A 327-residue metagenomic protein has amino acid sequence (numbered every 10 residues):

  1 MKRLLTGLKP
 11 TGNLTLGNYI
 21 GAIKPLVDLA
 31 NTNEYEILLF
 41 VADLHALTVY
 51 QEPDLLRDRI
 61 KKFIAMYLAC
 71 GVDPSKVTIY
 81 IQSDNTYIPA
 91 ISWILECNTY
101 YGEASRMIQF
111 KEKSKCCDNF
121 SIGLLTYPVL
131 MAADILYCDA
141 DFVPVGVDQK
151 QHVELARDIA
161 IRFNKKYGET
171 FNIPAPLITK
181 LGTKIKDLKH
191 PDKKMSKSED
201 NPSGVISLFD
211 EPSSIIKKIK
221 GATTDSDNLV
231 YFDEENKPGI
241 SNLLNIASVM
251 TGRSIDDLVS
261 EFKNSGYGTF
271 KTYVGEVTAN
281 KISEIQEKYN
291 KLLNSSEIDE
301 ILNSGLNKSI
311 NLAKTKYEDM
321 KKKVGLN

Functional and structural regions predicted by a protein language model:
K2-L5, P10-A133, V277, Q286: N-terminal Rossmann-like or analogous alpha/beta NTP/dinucleotide-binding catalytic cores that position adenine
L8-P10, D43-H45, D141-F142, E199 (+1 more regions): Short, histidine-centered active-site or binding-site loop motifs used for metal coordination, general acid-base
F40-D43, D139, L181: A secondary-structure boundary/capping signal
E52-P53, V143-G146, V230: Short, polar/flexible loop-turn hinges at active-site or ligand-entry regions and domain interfaces
I64, G71, T99-G102, A140 (+2 more regions): A generic secondary-structure signal for well-formed alpha-helical elements
Y101-S105, Y137-P144, S248-L258: Short helix-capping/linker segments at secondary-structure and domain boundaries
M107-F163, Y167, D187: Internal, conserved structured core segments that host functional sites
Q151, R157-N327: Conserved nucleotide- and phosphate/pyrophosphate-binding catalytic cores in adenylate/nucleotidyl-handling enzymes
